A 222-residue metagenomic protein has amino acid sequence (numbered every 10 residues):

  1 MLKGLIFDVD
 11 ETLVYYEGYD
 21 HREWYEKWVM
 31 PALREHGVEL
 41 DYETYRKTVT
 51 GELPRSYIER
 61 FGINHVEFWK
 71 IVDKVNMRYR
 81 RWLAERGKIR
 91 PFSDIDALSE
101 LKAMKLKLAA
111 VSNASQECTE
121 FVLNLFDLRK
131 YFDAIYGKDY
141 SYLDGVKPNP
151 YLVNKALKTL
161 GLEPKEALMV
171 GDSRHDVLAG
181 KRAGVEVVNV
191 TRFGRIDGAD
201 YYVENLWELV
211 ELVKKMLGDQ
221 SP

Functional and structural regions predicted by a protein language model:
L2-F92: N-terminal helical cap/lid subdomain that shapes the substrate entry/recognition surface in HAD-like hydrolases
R80-A110, Q116-E120, P150: Short, acidic loop-to-helix structural element flanking the phosphoryl-transfer center in phosphate-processing enzymes
K88-I89, Q116-L168, R174, L178 (+1 more regions): Substrate-recognition "cap/lid" segment bordering the active-site pocket of phosphatases
D96, E100, V153, S173-D176 (+2 more regions): Short glycine/proline-centered loop/turn elements that form peptide/ligand docking sites
A103-L106, T159-E166, M216-L217: Glycine-rich phosphate-binding loop signature in dinucleotide/nucleotide-binding domains
Y201-E208: Short acidic-hydrophobic, aromatic-tinged amphipathic segments that line or gate anion-handling sites
L209-D219: Short amphipathic alpha-helix with an adjacent loop that forms part of the alpha/beta core around
